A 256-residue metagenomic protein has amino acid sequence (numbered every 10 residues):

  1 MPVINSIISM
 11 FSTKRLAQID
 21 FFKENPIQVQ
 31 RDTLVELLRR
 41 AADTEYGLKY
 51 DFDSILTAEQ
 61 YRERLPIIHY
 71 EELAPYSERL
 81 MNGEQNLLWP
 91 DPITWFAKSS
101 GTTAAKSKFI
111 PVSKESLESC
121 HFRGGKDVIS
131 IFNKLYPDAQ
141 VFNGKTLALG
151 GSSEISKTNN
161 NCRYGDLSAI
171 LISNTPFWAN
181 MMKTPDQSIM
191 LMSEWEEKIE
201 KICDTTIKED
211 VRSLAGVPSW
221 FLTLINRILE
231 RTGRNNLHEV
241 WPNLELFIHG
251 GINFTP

Functional and structural regions predicted by a protein language model:
M1-P256: Active-site phosphate/ATP/adenylate-binding loop shared across adenylate-forming ligases
